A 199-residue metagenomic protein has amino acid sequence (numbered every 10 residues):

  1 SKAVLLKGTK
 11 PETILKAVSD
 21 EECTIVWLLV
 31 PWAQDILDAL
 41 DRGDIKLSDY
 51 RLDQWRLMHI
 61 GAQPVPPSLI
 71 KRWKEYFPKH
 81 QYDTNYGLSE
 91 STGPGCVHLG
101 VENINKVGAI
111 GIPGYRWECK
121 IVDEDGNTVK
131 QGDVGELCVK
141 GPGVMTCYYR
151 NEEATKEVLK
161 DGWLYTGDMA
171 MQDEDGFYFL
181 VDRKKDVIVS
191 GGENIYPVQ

Functional and structural regions predicted by a protein language model:
S1, C23-L28, L37-N105, E118: Gly/Ser/Thr-rich phosphate-binding loop
K2-E21, W32, A39, I195-Q199: ATP-dependent adenylate-forming carboxylate-activation enzymes
E12-L15, L47, K156: Short hydrophobic/charged patches on amphipathic alpha-helices used for structural packing and interfaces
P31-A33, V65, V144: Alpha-helix capping/helix-boundary segments
A62, G87, G111, D168 (+1 more regions): Active-site glycine-centered loops adjacent to acidic/histidine catalytic or metal-binding residues that shape
N127-G132, E136-V198: Conserved ATP-binding/catalytic segment of the ANL
